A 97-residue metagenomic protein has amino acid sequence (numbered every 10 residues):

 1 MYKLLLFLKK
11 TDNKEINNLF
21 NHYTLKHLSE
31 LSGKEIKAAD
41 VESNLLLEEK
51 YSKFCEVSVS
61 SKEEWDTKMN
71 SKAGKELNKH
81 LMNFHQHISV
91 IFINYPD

Functional and structural regions predicted by a protein language model:
M1-N70, I93-D97: Short S/T/G/P-rich N-terminal loop/turn motif that feeds into the first structured element of a domain
D66-I91: C-terminal structural segments of small proteins and small subunits
